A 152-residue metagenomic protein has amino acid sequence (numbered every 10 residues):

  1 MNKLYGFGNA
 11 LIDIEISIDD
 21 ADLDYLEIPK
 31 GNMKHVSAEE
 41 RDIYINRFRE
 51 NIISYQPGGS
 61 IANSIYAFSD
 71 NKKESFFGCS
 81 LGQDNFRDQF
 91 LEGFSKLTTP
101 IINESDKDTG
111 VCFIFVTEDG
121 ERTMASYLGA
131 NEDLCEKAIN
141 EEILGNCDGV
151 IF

Functional and structural regions predicted by a protein language model:
M1-F76: Glycine-rich phosphate/adenosyl-contacting loop at the front of the ribokinase-like
N2, T109-V111: Change "...and in nucleic-acid phosphodiester-cleaving endonucleases..." to "...and in nucleic-acid processing enzymes
F7-N9, C79-Q83, V116-E118, Y127: Cofactor-binding loop segments of dinucleotide-utilizing enzymes, especially the Rossmann-like FAD- and NAD(P)+-binding
L23-D24, G93-K96, T117-E121: Short, hinge-like loop/turn segments at secondary-structure boundaries
R41, R49-N51, S75-P100: A glycine-rich beta-to-alpha transition motif near the start of alpha/beta enzyme domains, typified by
I53-N63, S105-D108, N131-E136: Short secondary-structure boundary/capping elements
S69-F76, L97, N146-V150: Short, surface-exposed connector motifs at secondary-structure boundaries
I102-E104, C112-F152: Conserved phosphate-binding/catalytic loop of the ribokinase/pfkB sugar-kinase fold
